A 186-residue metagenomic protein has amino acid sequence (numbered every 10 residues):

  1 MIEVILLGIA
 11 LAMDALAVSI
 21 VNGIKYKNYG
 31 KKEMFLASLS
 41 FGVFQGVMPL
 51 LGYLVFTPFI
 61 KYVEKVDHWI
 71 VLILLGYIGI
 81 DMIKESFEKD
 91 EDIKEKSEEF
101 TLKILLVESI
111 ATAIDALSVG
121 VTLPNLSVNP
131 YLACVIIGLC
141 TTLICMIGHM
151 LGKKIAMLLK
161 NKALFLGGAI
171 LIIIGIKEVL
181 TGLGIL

Functional and structural regions predicted by a protein language model:
M1-L16, K65-L74, N129-L143: Structural signature of hydrophobic alpha-helical transmembrane segments
I2-G8, G30-L39, D67, T101-S109 (+1 more regions): The feature identifies polytopic integral membrane transport proteins across all domains of life
I2-I60, L123-L126: Juxtamembrane transmembrane-helix termini in multi-pass membrane transport proteins
A12, G42, G46-L50, L54 (+5 more regions): Hydrophobic/small/kink-forming positions within alpha-helical transmembrane segments of polytopic membrane proteins
S19-K32, M82-I93, C145-K160: C-terminal ends of transmembrane helices
V47-L54, A111-P124, I172-L186: Hydrophobic alpha-helical transmembrane segments in multi-pass integral membrane proteins
K61-E88, T141, L159-L186: Selective transmembrane alpha-helices of multi-pass membrane proteins
K65, I80-A111: Alpha-helical multi-pass membrane helix bundles of inner-membrane/thylakoid proteins, especially permease cores
